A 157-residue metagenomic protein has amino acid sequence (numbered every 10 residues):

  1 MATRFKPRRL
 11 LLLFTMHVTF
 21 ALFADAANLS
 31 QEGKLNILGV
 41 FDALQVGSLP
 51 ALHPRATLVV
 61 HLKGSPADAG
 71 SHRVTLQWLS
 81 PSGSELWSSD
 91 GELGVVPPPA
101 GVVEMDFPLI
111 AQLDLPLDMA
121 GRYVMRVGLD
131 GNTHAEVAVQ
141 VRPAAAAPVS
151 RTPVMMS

Functional and structural regions predicted by a protein language model:
A2-T3, P7-R9: N-terminal amphipathic/hydrophobic targeting modules at extreme N-termini, encompassing cleavable Sec/SRP-type signal
L13, H17-L129, T133-S157: Contiguous segments within soluble domain cores/interaction surfaces
